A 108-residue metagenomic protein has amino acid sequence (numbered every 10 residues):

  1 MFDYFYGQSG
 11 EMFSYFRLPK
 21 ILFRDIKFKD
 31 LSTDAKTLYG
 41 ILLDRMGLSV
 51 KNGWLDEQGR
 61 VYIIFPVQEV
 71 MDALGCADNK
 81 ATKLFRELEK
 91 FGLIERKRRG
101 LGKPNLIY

Functional and structural regions predicted by a protein language model:
M1-R24: An N-terminal low-complexity regulatory-tail signal and nearby short nucleic-acid-interaction modules
G7, T33, R45-Y108: Winged helix-turn-helix DNA-binding recognition segment
D25-L31: Short amphipathic alpha-helical boundary/capping segments
